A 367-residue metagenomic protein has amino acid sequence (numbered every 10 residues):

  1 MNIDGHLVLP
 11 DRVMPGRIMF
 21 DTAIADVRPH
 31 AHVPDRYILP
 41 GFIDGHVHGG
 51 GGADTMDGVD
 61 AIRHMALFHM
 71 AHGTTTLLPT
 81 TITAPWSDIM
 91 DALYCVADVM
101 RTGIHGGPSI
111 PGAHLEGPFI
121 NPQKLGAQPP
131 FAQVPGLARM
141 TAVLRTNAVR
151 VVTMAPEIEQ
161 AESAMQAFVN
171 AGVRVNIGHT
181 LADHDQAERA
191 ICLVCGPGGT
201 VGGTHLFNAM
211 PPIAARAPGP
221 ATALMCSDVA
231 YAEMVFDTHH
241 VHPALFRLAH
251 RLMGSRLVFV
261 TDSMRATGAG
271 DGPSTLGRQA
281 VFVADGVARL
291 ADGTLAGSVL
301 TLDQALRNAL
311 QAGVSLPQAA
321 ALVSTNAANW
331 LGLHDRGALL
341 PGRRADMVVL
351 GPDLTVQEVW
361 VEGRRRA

Functional and structural regions predicted by a protein language model:
M1-D4, D26-R63, L67: Replace "His-x-His-based motif
G5-H6, T22-A23, G363: Glycine-centered positions in the ABC transporter ATPase nucleotide-binding domain
R12-F20: A conserved glycine-rich beta-strand in the N-terminal activation segment of trypsin-fold
D35, H46, H69, L115 (+5 more regions): Conserved, mostly hydrophobic/aromatic
H48, R63-A92, P108-N121, T146-E157 (+4 more regions): Divalent metal-dependent hydrolysis catalytic cores, especially in the metallo-beta-lactamase
L67-L78, N121-T146, R189-M210, A217-Y231 (+1 more regions): Active-site gating loops and adjacent loop-to-helix segments of metal-dependent hydrolytic enzymes
L144-A269: Active-site core of metal-dependent hydrolases
G219-A232, H250-L350: His/Asp/Glu-enriched, well-ordered alpha-helical/loop segment that forms or immediately abuts the divalent-metal
